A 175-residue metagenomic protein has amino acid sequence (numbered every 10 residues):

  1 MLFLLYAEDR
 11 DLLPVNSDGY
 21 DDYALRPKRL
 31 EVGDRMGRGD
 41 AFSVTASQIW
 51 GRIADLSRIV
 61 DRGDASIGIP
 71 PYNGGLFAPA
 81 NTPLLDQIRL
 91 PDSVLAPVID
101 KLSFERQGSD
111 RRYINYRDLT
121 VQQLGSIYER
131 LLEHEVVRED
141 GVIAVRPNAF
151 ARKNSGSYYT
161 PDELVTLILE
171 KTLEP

Functional and structural regions predicted by a protein language model:
M1-P175: Preference for the N-terminal adenyl/adenosyl cofactor-binding alpha/beta module
